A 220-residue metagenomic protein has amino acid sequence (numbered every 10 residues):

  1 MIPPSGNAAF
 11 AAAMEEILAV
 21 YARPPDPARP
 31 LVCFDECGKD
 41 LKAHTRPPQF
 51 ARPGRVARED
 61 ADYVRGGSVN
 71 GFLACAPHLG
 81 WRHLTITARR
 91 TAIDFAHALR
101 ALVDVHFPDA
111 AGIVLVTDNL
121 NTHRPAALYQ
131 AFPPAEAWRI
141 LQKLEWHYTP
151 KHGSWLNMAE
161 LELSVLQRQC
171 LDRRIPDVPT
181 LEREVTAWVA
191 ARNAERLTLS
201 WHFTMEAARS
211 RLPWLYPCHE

Functional and structural regions predicted by a protein language model:
P3-G6, T45, T180-E220: C-terminal domain-tail junction helix/linker
A11-R100, L212: Extended, low-complexity cationic-aromatic segments
C33-D35, A74, G80, L99 (+5 more regions): Mobile genetic element proteins and their domesticated derivatives, centered on retroelements and DNA transposons
R58-Y63, E136-M158, R174-P176: RNase H-like polynucleotidyl transferase catalytic core
I93-V114: Short, basic/hydrophobic alpha-helical segments
A110-R124: Acidic/histidine-rich, metal-coordinating catalytic segments
A159-V178, A191-E195: Active-site proximal helix-loop segment of RNase H-like, two-metal nucleases, encompassing DDE(D)
